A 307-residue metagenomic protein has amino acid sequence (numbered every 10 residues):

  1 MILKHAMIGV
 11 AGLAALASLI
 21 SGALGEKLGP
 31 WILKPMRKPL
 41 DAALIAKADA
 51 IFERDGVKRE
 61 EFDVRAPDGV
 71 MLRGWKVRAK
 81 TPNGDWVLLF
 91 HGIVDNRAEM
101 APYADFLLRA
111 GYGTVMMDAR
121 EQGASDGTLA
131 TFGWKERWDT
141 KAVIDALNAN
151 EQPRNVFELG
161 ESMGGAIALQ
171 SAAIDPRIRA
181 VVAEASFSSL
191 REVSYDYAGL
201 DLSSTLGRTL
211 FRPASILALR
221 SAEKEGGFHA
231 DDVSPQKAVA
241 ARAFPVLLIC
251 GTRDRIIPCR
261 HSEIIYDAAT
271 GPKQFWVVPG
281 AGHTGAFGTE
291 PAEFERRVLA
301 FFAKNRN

Functional and structural regions predicted by a protein language model:
A6-R65: An N-terminal hydrophobic leader/cap segment in hydrolases
I93-F106, A119: The serine-hydrolase catalytic nucleophile loop
E99, A130-E151: Alpha/beta-hydrolase active-site loop
F106-D126: Conserved alpha/beta-hydrolase
Q170-F228, K237: Hydrolase active-site cap/lid region
A241-A243, L248-C250, D254: Short beta-strand/loop motif that positions the catalytic acidic residue of the alpha/beta-hydrolase fold
R255-H261: Conserved alpha/beta-hydrolase "acid-adjacent" motif
A281-P291, E295: Catalytic histidine-centered segment of alpha/beta-hydrolase-like enzymes
